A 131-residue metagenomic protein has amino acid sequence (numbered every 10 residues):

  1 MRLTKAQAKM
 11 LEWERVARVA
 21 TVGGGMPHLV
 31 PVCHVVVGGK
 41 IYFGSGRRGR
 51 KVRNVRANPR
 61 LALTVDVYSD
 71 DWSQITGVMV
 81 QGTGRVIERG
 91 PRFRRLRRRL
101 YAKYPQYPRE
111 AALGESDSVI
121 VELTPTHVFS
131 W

Functional and structural regions predicted by a protein language model:
M1-R2, W72-W131: Charged, gly/pro-rich active-site loop segments
M1-V16: Extreme N-terminal tail/first-helix region
Q7, R48-A57, R92-L96, L100: Amphipathic alpha-helical interface surfaces
L11-E12, R56-A57, G114: Alpha-helix boundary recognition
E14-R47, L63-D66: Short beta-strand segments
R15-V16, R60, P105, V128: Generic structural signal for secondary-structure transition and capping sites
P27-L29, R56, Q74-G77: Short glycine/proline-enriched turns and hinge-like loops at secondary-structure junctions
G44, R50-A57, A62-D66, D70-D71: Helix-adjacent hinge/juxtasegments
